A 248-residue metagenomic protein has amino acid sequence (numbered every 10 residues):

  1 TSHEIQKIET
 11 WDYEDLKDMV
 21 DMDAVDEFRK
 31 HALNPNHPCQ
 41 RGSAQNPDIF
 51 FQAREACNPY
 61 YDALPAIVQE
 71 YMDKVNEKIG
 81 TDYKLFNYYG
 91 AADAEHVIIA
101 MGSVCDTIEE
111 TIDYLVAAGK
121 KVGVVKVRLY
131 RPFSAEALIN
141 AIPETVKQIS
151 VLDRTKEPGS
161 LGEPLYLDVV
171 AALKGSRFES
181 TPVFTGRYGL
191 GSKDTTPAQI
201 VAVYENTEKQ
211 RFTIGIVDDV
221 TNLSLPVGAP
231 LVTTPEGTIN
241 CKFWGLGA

Functional and structural regions predicted by a protein language model:
T1-T10, P235-G247: Conserved anion/nucleotide-ligand pocket segment
T1-Y88: Conformationally flexible catalytic loops at phosphate/diphosphate-handling active centers
S2-P38, N140-F178, P182-F184: Terminal amphipathic helices with adjacent charged low-complexity linkers/tails
T10-W11, D113, F133-E144, E163 (+1 more regions): Short glycine/threonine-rich loop-to-helix capping motif typified by GTGT followed within a few residues by an Asp-Pro
D73-H96, S224-T238: Glycine-/acidic-rich phosphate or pyrophosphate-binding loops and their flanking alpha/beta elements
K78, A92, I99-R128, I239-A248: Anionic-ligand anchoring segments at beta-strand to alpha-helix junctions in alpha/beta enzyme folds, i.e., glycine
E95-V97, C105, E109, A117 (+2 more regions): Glycine-rich, anion-gripping cofactor-binding loops and their flanking helix/strand elements in enzyme active sites
Q148-T234: Peripheral docking tails and interdomain loops at the edges of cofactor- or intermediate-handling domains
